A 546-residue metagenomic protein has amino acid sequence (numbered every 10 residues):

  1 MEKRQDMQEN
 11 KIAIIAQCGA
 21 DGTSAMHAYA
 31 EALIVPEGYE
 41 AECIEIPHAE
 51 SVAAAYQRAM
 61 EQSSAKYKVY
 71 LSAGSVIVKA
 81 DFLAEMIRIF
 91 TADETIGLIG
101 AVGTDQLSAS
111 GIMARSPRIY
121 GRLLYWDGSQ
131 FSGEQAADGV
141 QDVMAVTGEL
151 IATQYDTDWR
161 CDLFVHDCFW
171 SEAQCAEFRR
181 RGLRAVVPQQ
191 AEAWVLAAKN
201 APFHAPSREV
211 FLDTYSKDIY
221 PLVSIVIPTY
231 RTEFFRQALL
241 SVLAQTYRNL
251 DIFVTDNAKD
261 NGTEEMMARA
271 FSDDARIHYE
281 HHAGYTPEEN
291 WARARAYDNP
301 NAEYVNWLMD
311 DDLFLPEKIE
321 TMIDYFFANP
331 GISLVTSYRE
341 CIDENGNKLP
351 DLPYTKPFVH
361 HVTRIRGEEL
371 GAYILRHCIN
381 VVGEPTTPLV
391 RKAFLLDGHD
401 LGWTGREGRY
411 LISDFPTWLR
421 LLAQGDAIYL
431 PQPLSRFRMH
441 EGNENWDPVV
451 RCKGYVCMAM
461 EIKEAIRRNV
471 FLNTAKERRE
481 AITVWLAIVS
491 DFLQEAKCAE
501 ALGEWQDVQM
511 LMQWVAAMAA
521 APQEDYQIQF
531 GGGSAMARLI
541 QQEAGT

Functional and structural regions predicted by a protein language model:
C18-A32, H48-A49, V76, D256-M266 (+2 more regions): A conserved acidic beta->alpha catalytic loop
A20-P36, R231-A244: Short, well-formed alpha-helical segments that are part of the catalytic scaffolds of diverse glycosyltransferases
Q57-Y67, A292-Y304: Active-site nucleotide-sugar/metal-binding loop of Leloir-type enzymes
K66-V76, A302-D311: Short beta-strand-to-loop acidic/aromatic patch adjacent to the donor-nucleotide binding site
D81-P117, E317-T355: Conserved donor NDP-sugar-binding/catalytic core segment of glycosyltransferases
T153, D158-V165, F358-R451: Conserved nucleotide-sugar donor-binding catalytic segment
F164-P221, P416, R436-H440, V449-V450: C-terminal catalytic/acceptor-binding lobe
P202-Y220, G367-E368, Y410, P433-E441 (+2 more regions): Catalytic core of nucleotide-sugar-dependent glycosyltransferases
